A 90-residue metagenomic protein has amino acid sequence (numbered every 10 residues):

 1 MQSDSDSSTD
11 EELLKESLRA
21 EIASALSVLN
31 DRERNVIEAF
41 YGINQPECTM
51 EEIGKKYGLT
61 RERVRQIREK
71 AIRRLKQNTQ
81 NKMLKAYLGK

Functional and structural regions predicted by a protein language model:
M1-K90: Transcription-machinery-associated regions
